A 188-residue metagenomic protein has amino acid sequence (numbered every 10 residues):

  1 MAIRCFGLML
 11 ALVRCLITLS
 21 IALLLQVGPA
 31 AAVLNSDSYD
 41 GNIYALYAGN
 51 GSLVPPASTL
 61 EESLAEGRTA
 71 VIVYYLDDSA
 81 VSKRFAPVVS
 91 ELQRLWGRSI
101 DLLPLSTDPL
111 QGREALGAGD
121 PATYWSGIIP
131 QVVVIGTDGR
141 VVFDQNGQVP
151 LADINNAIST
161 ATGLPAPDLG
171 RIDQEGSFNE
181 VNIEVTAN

Functional and structural regions predicted by a protein language model:
M1-L10: N-terminal secretory signal peptides that target proteins for export/translocation
A11-Q26: Bacterial N-terminal signal peptides
P29-T59: N-terminal "domain-start" segment that seeds a small globular fold
S63-D78: Short active-site neighborhood of thiol/selenol oxidoreductases, capturing the structured segment around
L64-E66, G97, Y124-I128: Extracellular/periplasmic catalytic domains that process cell-envelope and extracellular macromolecules
V81-W96: Typically the conserved alpha-helix immediately C-terminal to a functionally engaged Cys/Sec in thioredoxin-like
S90, D101-V142, L151-D153, A157-G163: Thioredoxin-like thiol-disulfide oxidoreductase module
G147-N188: Thiol-/selenol-based redox modules, centered on thioredoxin-like and closely related oxidoreductase domains
